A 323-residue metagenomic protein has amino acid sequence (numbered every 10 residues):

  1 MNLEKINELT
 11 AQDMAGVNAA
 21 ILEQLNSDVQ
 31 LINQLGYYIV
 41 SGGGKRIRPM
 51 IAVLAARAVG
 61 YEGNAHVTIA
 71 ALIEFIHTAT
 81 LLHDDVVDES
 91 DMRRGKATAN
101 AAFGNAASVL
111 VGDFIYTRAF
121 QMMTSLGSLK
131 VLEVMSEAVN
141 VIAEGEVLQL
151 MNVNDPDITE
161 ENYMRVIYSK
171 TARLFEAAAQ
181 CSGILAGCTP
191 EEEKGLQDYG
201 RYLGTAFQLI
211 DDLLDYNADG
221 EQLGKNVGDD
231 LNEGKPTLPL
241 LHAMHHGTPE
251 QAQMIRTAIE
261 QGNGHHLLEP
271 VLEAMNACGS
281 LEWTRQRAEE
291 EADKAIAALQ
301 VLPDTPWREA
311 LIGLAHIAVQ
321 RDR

Functional and structural regions predicted by a protein language model:
M1-R323: All-alpha prenyltransferase/terpene-synthase fold signal
